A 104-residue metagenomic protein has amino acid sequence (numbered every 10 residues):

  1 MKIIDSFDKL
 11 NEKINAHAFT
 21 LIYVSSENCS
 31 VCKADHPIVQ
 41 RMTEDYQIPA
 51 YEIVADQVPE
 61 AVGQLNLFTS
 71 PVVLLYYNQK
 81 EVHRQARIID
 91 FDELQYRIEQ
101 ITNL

Functional and structural regions predicted by a protein language model:
M1-N11: N-terminal "domain-start" segment that seeds a small globular fold
I4, V24, T43, Q47-A61: Thiol-based oxidoreductase modules, predominantly thioredoxin-like and allied folds used for disulfide exchange
K9-R41: Local sequence-structure signature of Cys/Sec-based thiol-disulfide redox active-site neighborhoods
E12-K13, A61-L65, R97: CheY-like receiver
L65-L74: Structural micro-motif
Y77-L104: Non-catalytic, surface beta->alpha helical segment in thiol-disulfide oxidoreductase systems
